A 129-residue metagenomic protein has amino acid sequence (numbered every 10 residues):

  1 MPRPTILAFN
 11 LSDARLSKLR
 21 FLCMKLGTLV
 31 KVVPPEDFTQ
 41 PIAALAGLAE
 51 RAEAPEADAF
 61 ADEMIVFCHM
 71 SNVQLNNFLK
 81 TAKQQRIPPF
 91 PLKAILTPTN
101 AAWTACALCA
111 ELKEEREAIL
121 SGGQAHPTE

Functional and structural regions predicted by a protein language model:
M1-L48, H126-P127: N-terminal, charge-rich interaction modules
T5-A8, C23, F60-C68, F78: Short, structured motif recognition centered on aromatic/hydrophobic residues
L11-D13, M70-V73: Helix N-cap motif at beta-to-alpha junctions
R15-F21, K31, L75-A125: Helix-rich interaction surfaces within compact, conserved domain-sized segments that mediate assembly or partner
F38-V66: Short, intrinsically disordered low-complexity segments
P41-A44, S71, T104: Short, structural beta-strand-to-alpha-helix junction motif
F67-S71, T97: Short secondary-structure transition/capping motifs
